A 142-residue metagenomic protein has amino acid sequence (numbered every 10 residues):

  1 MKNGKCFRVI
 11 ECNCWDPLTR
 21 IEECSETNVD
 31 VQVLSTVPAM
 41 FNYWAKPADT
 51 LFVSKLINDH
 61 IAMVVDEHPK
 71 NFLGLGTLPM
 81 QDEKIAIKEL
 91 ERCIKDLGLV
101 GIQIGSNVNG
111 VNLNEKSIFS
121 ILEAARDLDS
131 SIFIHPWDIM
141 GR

Functional and structural regions predicted by a protein language model:
M1-R142: Helix-coil boundary/capping segments in enzymes
